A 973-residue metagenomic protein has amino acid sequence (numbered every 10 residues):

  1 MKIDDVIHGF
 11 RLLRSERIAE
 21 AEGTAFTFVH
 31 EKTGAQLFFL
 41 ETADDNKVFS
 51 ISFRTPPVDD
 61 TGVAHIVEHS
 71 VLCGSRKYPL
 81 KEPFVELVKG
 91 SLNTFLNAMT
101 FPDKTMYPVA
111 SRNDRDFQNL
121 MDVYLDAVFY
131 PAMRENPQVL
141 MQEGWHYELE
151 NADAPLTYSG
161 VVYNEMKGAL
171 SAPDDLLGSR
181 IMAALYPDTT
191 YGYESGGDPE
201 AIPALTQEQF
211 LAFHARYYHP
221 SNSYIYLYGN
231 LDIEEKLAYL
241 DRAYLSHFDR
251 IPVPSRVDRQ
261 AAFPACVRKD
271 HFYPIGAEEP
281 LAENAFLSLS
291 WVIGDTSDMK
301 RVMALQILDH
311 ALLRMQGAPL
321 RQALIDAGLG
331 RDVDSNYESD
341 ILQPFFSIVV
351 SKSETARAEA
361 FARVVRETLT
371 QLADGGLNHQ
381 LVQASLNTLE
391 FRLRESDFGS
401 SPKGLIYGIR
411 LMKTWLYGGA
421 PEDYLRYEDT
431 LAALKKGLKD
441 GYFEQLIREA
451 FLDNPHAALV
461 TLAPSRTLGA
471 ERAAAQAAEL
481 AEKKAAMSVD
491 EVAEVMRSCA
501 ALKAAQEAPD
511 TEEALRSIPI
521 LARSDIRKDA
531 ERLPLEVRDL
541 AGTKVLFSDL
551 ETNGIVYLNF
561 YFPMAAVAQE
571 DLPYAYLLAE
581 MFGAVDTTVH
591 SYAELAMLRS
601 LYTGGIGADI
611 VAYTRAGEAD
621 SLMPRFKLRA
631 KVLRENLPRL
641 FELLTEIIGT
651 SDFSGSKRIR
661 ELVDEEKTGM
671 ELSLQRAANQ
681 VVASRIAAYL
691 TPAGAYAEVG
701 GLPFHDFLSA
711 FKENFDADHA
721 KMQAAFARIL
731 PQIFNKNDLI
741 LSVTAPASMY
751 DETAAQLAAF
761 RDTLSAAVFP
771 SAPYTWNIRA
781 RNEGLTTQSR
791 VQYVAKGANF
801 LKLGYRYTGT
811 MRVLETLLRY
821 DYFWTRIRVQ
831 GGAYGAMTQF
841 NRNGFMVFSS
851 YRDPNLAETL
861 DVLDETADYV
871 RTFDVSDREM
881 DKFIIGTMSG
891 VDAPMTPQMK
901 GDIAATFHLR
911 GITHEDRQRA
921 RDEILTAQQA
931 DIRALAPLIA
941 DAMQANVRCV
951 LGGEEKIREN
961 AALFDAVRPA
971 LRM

Functional and structural regions predicted by a protein language model:
M1-V48: Non-catalytic terminal extensions that flank enzyme cores
E41-A43, S50-S52, Y163, K167 (+10 more regions): His/Glu-based metal-binding/catalytic segments typifying zinc-dependent metallopeptidases
N46-P56, E82-Y130, P137-E148, D175-E200 (+12 more regions): M16 family metallopeptidases and their MPP-like homologs
V63, V67-V71, L578: Active-site His/Glu-centered metal-binding helix of metallohydrolases
F95, L211-A215, P274-A277, L320 (+11 more regions): Generic recognition of flexible, low-complexity loop/linker segments
N151-P220, Y226-Y244, F248-I275, E283: Hydrophobic, small-residue-rich alpha-helical packing segments that form membrane-like cores
S159, L211-A243, G701, M722-L757 (+1 more regions): Non-catalytic, conformational "gating/processing" segments within enzyme and secreted inhibitor domains
A212, Y224, I233-P252, G375 (+3 more regions): Extended, regular secondary-structure scaffolds
